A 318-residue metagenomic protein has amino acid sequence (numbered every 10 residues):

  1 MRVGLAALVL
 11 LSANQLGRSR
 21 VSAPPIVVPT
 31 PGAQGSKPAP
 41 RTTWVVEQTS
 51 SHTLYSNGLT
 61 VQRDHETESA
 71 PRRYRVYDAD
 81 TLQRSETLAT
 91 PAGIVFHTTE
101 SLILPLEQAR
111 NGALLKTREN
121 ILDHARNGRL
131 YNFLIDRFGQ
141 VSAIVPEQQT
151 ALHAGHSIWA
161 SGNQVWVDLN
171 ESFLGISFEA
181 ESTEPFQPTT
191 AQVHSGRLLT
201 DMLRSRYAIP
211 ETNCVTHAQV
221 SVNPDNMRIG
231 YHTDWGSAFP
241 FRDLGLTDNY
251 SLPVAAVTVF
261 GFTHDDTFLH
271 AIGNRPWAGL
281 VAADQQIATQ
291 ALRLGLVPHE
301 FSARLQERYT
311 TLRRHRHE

Functional and structural regions predicted by a protein language model:
M1-S56, T60-E66, E179-E318: Basic/polar, cationic surfaces and motifs that engage anionic cell-wall and phosphate/carboxylate ligands
T30-V45, T49-T87, G93-A208: Active-site-adjacent loop/helix surface patches within enzyme catalytic domains that shape the substrate-binding cleft
